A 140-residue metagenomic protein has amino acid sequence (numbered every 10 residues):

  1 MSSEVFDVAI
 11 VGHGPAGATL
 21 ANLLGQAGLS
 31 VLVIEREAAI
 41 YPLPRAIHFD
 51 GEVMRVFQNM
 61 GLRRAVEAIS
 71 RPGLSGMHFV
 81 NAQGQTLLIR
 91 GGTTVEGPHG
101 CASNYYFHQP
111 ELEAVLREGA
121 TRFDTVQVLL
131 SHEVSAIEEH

Functional and structural regions predicted by a protein language model:
S2-A16: Beta1/beta-strand and adjacent pyrophosphate-binding region of the FAD-binding site in flavoprotein oxidoreductases
D7, S30-L32, Q127: Structural signature of beta-strand start/N-cap positions in the alpha/beta core of ABC transporter nucleotide-binding
A18-T19, G51: Short alpha-helical segment within the catalytic ATP-binding CA
G25-R45: Glycine-rich FAD pyrophosphate-binding loop
A27, R122-F123: Conserved dinucleotide-binding and phosphotransfer motif residues
L43-R45, D50-G119: Active-site-adjacent segment of FAD-dependent monooxygenases/related oxidoreductases
L130-H140: A conserved short coil-to-beta-strand element within the FAD-binding core of flavoproteins
